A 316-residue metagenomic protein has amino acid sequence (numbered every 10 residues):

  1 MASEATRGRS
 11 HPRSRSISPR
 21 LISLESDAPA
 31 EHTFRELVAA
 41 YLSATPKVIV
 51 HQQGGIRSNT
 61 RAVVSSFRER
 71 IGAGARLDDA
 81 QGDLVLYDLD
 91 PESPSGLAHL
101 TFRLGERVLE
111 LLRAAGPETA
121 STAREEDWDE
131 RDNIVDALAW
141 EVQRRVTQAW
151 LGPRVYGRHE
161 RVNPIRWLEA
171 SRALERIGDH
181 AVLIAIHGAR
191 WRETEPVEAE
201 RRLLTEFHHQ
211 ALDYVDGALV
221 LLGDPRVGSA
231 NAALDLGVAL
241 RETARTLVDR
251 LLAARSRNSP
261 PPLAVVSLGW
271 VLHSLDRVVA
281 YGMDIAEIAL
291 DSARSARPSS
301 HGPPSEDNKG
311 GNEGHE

Functional and structural regions predicted by a protein language model:
M1-E316: Cytosolic, long alpha-helical scaffolding segments
